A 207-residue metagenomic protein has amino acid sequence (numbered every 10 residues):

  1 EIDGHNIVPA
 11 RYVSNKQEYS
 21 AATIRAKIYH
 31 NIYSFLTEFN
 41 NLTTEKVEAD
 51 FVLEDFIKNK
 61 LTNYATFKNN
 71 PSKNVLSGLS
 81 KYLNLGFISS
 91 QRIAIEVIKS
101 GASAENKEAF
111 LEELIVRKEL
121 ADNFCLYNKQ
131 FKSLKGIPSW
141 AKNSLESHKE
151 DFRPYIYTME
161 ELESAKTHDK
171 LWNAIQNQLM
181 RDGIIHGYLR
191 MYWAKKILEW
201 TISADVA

Functional and structural regions predicted by a protein language model:
E1-E105, A109: Active-site "lid/cap" and pocket-lining segments within catalytic core domains
N70-A207: Active-site-proximal binding-pocket segments
